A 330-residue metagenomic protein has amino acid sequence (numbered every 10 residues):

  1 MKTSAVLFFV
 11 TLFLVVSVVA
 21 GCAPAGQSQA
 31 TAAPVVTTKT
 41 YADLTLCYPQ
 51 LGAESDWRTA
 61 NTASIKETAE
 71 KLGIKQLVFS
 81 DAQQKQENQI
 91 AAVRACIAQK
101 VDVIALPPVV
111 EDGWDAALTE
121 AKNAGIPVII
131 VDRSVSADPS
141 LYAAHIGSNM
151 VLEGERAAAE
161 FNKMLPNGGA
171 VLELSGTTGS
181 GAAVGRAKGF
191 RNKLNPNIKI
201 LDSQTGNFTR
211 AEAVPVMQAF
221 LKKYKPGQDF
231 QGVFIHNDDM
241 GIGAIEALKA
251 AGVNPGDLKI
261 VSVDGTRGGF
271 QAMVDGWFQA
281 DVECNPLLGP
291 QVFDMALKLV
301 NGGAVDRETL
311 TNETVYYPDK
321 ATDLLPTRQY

Functional and structural regions predicted by a protein language model:
M1-L44, E70-K71, T119-I126, D323 (+1 more regions): Short, low-complexity disordered leader/linker segments with a strong preference for bacterial N-terminal type II
Q29-L44, L174, T178-A182, N192-N197 (+1 more regions): Hinge/cleft segment of the Venus flytrap/periplasmic-binding protein
V35-S64, T68, L72, L77-A95 (+6 more regions): Extracytoplasmic "Venus flytrap"
K39-Y41, Q89, H145-V171, V184 (+3 more regions): Hydrophobic alpha-helical segments within soluble ligand-binding/sensing domains
W57-L72, E153-A157, G181-K199, E212-V216 (+1 more regions): Short, solvent-exposed amphipathic alpha-helices that sit in or adjacent to ligand/effector-binding or catalytic
F79-D81, A137-E160, E173-T177, S203 (+1 more regions): Short beta-strand elements at the ligand-binding edges of bilobed clamshell
L106-K122, F190, D202, N207-Q271: Hydrophobic alpha-helical
D112-L152, A170, T266-V274, L325-P326: Flexible loop/hinge segments that line or gate small-molecule binding clefts
